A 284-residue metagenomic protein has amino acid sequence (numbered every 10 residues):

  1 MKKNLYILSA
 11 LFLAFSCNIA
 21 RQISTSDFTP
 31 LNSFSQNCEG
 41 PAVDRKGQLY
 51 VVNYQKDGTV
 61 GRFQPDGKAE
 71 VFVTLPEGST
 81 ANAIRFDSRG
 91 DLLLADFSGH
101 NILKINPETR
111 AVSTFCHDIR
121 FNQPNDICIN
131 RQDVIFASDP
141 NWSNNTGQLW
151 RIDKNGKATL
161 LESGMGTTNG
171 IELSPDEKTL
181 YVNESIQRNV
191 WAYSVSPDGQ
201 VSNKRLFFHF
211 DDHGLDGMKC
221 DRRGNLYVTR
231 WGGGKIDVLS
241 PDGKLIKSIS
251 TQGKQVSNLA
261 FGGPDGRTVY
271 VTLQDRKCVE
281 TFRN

Functional and structural regions predicted by a protein language model:
M1-Q22: Bacterial Sec-dependent N-terminal signal peptides
I19-S35, K204: A short helix->beta-strand "capping" segment at the edge of beta-propeller domains
T29, E70-T74, S113-H117, T159-S163 (+2 more regions): Beta-propeller fold detector
N32-L49, P76-D96, N101, D118-Q148 (+6 more regions): Beta-rich, blade/repeat-based domains predominating in secreted/periplasmic proteins but also intracellular
V51-V73: Beta-propeller domains
T59-G61, N101-L103, Q148-W150, N189-W191 (+2 more regions): A short loop-to-beta-strand structural motif that recurs across blades of beta-propeller domains
F63-K68, N106-R110, I152-G156, S194-G199 (+2 more regions): Short loop/turn segments that connect beta-strands within beta-propeller blades
E172, K178-N189, P197, V201-K204: Glycine- and Gly-Pro-enriched alpha-helical subdomains that act as flexible, kink-prone "lid/hinge" or packing modules
